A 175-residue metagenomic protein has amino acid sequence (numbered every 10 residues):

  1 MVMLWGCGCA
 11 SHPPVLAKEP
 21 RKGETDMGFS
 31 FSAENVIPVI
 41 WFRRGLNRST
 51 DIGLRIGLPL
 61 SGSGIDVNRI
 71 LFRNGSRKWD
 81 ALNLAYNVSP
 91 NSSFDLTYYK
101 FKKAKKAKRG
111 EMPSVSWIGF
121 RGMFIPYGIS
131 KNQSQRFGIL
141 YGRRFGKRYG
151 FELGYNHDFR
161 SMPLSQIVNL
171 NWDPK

Functional and structural regions predicted by a protein language model:
M1-W5: Sec-dependent N-terminal signal peptides
G6-D26: Bacterial Sec signal peptide processing site at the extreme N-terminus
G8-C9, I65-I70, Q166-K175: Outer-membrane beta-barrel "beta-signal"
V15, P20, S89-K175: Outer-membrane beta-barrel transmembrane domain signature
G23-E34, L46-L60, I65-S89, P113-G128 (+2 more regions): Transmembrane beta-strand segments that form the barrel wall of outer-membrane beta-barrel proteins
N35-V39: Beta-strand-rich domains and repeat architectures in extracellular enzymes and scaffolds, especially beta-propellers
I40-F42, G64-V67, D95-Y98: A short acidic, amphipathic alpha-helical/loop segment
